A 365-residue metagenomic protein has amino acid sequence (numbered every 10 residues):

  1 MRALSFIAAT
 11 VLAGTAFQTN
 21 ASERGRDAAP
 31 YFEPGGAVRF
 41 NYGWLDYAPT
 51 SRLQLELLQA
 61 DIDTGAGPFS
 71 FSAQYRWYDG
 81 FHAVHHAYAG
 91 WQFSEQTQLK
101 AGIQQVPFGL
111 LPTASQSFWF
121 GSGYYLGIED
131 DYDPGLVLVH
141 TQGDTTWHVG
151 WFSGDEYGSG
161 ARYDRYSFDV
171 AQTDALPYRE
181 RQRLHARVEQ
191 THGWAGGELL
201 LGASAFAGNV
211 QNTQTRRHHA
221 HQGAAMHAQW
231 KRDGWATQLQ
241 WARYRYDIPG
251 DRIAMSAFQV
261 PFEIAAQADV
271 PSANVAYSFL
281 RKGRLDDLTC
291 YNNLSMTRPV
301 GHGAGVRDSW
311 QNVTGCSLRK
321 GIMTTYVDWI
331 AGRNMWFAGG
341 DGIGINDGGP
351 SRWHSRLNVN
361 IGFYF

Functional and structural regions predicted by a protein language model:
M1-A9: Sec-dependent signal peptide recognition, specifically the positively charged N-region followed immediately by
A13-Q18: N-terminal signal peptide c-region/cleavage motif recognized by signal peptidases
E23-E33, F81, W91-L99, L126-F279: Signature for the C-terminal beta-barrel architecture of outer-membrane proteins
R24-G158, Q190-G193, V327, N334: Outer membrane beta-barrel
Y47, A195-F365: Outer-membrane beta-barrel pore domains
T50, A175-P177, A304: Short consensus segments that form the blades of beta-propeller domains, in both extracellular/periplasmic
L53-E56, Q92, F118-S122, S167-V170 (+3 more regions): Short, low-complexity, polar/charged sequence segments that are solvent-exposed and flexible
